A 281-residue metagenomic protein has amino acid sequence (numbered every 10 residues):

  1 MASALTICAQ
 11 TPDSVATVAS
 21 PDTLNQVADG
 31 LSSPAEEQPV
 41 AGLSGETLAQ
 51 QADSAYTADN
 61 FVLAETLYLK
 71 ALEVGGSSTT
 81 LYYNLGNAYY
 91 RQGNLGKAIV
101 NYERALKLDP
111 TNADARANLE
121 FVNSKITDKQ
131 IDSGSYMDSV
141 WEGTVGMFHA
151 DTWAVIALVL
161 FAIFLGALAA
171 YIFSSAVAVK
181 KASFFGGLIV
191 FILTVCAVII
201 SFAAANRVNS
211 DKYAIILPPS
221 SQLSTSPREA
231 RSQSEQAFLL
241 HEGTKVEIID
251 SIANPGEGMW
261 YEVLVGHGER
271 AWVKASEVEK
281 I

Functional and structural regions predicted by a protein language model:
L95, K181-Q222, S226-E235, E247-I249 (+1 more regions): Boundary regions of SH3-family modules and the immediately adjacent low-complexity/disordered segments in eukaryotic
S133-S174: Membrane-embedded alpha-helical segments of integral membrane proteins
